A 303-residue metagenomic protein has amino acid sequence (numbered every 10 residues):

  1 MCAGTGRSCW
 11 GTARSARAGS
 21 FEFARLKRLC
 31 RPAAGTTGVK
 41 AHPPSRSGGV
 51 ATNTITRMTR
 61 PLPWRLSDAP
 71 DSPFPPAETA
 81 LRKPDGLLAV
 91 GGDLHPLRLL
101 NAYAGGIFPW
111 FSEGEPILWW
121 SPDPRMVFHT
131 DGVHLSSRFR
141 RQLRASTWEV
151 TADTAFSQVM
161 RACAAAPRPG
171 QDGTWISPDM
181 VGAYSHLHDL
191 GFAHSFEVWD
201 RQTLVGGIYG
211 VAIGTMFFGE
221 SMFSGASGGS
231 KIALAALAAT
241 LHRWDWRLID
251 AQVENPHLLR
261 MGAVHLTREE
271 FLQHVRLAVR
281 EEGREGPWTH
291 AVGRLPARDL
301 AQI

Functional and structural regions predicted by a protein language model:
M1, F21-F23, V39, V50 (+1 more regions): Short hydrophobic transmembrane-like helices used for membrane targeting/insertion
R7, R14, G38-V39, T54-M58: Serine/threonine-rich, low-complexity intrinsically disordered segments
S8, S15, S20, S45-S47: Serine residues within intrinsically disordered or low-complexity segments
A34-P44: Compositionally biased, low-complexity peptide segments typical of secreted/host-interacting small proteins
A51-I303: N-acyltransferase acceptor-side catalytic subdomain
